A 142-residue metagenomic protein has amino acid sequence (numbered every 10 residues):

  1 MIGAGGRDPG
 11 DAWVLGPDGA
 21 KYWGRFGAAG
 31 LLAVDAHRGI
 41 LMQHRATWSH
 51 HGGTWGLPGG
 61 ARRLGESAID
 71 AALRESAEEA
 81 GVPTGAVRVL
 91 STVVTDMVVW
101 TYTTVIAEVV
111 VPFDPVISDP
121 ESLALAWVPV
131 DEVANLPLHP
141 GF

Functional and structural regions predicted by a protein language model:
M1-G30: Acidic, metal-coordinating catalytic segment for phosphate/diphosphate chemistry, firing primarily on the Nudix
A20, D35, A107, V111: Extracellular cell-wall/glycan-interacting regions and their flexible linkers
W23-F26, D35, S49-H50, M97-W100 (+1 more regions): A generic fold-level signal
A29-A33, V105: Short beta-strand scaffold segments in enzyme catalytic cores
G30, G39, A124: Conserved beta-strand and immediately adjacent loop positions that scaffold enzyme active sites
D35-E79: Conserved Nudix-box catalytic region and its N-terminal flanking loop in Nudix hydrolases and closely related
G60-F142: Unchanged
